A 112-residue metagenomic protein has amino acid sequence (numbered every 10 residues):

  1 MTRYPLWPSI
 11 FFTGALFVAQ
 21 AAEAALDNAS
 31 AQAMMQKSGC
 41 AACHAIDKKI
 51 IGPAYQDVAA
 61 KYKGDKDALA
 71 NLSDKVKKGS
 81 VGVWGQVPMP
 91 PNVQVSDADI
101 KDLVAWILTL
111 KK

Functional and structural regions predicted by a protein language model:
M1-A29, K111-K112: N-terminal export/targeting leaders of redox proteins
L26-I46: Sequence/structural segment immediately N-terminal to covalent heme-attachment motifs in c-type and related
A42, K48-Y62, K75-V104: Axial heme c-ligation environment in periplasmic c-type cytochrome domains
K61-N71: Short microdomains enriched in Cys/His and/or Lys/Arg
A105-K111: Short, low-complexity, Pro/Ser/Thr/Gly-rich segments in the mature regions of secreted, periplasmic
